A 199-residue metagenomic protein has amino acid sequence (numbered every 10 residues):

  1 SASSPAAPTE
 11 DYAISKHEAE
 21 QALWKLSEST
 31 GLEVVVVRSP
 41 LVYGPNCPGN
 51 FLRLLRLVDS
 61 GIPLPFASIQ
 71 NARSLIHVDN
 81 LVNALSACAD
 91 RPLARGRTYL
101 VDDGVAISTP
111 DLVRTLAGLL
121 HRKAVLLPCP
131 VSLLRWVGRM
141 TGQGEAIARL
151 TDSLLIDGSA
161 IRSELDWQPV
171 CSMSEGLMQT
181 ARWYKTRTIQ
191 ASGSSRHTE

Functional and structural regions predicted by a protein language model:
P5, L55-F66, R122, L127 (+1 more regions): A short C-terminal helix-loop "cap" of Rossmann-like NAD(P)-dependent dehydrogenase/epimerase domains
A7-V35: Active-site Tyr-X1-5-Lys
Y12-A13, Y43, R73: Catalytic tyrosine of NAD(P)H-dependent dehydrogenase/reductases that use a Tyr as the general acid/base
E18, C47-R53, A67-A89, G96-R97 (+1 more regions): Substrate-positioning beta->alpha
L32-R53: Flexible, glycine-rich beta-alpha linker
G44, F66-N71, Y99-A106, A117-H121 (+2 more regions): Glycine-rich Rossmann NAD(P)(H)-binding loop
V78, D111-R114, V137-Q168, Q179: Conserved C-terminal active-site "lid" loop/helix of NAD(P)H-dependent oxidoreductases that clamps the redox cofactor
A87, R91-E145, S174, M178-A181 (+1 more regions): Mid/C-terminal beta-alpha module of Rossmann-like enzyme folds, strongest in SDR-family dehydrogenases/epimerases
